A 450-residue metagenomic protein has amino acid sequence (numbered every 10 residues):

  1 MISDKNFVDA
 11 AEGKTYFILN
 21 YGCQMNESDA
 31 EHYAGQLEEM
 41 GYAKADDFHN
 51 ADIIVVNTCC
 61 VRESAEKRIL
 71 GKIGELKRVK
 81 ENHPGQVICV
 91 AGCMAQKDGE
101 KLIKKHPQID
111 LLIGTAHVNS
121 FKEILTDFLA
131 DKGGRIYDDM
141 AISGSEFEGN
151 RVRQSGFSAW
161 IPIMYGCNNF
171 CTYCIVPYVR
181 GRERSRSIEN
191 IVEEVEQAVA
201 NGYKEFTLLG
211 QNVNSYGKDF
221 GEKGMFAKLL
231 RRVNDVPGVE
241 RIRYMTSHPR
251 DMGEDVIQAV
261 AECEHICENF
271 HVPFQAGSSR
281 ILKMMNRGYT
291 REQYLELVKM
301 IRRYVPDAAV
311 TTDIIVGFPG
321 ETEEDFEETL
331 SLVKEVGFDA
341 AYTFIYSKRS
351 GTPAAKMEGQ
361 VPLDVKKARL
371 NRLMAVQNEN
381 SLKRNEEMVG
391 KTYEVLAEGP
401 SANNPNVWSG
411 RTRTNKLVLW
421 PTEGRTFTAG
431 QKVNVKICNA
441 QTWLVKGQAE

Functional and structural regions predicted by a protein language model:
M1-Y216, D255, F270, E292-R303 (+3 more regions): Proteins enriched for Cys/Gly/acidic motifs involved in redox and nucleic-acid/cofactor modification
V8, R151-V152, Q258-E262, F274 (+4 more regions): Replace "in large, NTP-powered and nucleic-acid-processing enzymes" with "in large, NTP-powered factors and other
F17, K356-E450: Terminal RNA-binding accessory module
C23, G217-G238, M285, K348-E379: Radical SAM enzyme [4Fe-4S]-AdoMet core and its adjacent flexible, acidic and glycine-rich loops/tails across
M25, V61-S64, M94, P249-D251 (+4 more regions): Glycine-/small-residue-rich active-site loops that bind phosphorylated ligands and cofactors
G85-G92, K97, A200-E323, K334: Conserved SAM/AdoMet-binding glycine-rich loop
Q154-F157, C167-N169, I266, A276 (+5 more regions): Short flexible coil/turn linkers enriched for glycine and charged/polar residues that connect secondary-structure
V272, D313, V333, A341 (+3 more regions): Hydrophobic, well-ordered secondary-structure elements that form the walls of internal hydrophobic environments
